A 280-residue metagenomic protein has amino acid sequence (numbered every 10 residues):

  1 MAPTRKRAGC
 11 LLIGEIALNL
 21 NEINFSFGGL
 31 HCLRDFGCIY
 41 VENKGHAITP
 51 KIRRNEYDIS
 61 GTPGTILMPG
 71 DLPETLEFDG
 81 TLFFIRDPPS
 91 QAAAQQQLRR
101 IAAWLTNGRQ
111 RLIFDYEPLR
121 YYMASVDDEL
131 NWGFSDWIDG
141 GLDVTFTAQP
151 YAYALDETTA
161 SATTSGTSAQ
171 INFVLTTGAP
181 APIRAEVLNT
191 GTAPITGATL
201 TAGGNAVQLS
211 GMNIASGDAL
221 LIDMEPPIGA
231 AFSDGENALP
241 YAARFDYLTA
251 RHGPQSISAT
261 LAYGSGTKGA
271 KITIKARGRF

Functional and structural regions predicted by a protein language model:
A2-D58: Polar/acidic, low-complexity leader/linker segments enriched in S/T/G and N/D
L33-C38, Y121-D128, V207-N213, Y241-A243: Short amphipathic beta-strand/extended segments with alternating polar/hydrophobic composition
K44-I48, G64-M68, A124-S135: Short amphipathic beta-strand and strand-loop transition segments with alternating hydrophobic
Y57-G61, T65-P89, I138-Y151, Q255: Oligomerization/assembly interface segments of phage tail-like spikes and tubes
L72-L76, W104-T106, D136-G140, T177-A179 (+3 more regions): Solvent-exposed loop and beta-edge segments used for protein-protein assembly and interaction
E74-P118: Long, hydrophobic/aromatic-enriched structural stretches that serve as scaffold segments
N107, R111-A152: Short beta-strand and beta-hairpin "edge-sheet" elements
A154-F280: Intrinsically disordered, low-complexity segments enriched in serine, threonine, and glycine
